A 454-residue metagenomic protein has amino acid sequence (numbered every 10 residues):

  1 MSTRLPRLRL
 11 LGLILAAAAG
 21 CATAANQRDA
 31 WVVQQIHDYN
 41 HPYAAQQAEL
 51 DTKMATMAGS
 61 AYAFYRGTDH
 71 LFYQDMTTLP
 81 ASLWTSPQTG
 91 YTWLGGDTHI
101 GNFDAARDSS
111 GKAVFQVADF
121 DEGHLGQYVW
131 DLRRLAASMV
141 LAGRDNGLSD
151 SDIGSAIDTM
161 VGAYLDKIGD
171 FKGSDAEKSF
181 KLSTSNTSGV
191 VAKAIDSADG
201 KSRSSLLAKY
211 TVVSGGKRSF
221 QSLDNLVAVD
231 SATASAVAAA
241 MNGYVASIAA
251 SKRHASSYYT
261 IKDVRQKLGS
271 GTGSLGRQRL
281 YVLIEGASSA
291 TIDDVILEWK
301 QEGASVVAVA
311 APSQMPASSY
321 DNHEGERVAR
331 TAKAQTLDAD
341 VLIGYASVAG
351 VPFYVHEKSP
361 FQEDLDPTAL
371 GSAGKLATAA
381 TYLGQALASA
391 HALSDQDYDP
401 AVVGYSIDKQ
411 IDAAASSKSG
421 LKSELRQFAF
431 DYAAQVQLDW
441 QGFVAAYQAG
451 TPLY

Functional and structural regions predicted by a protein language model:
R4-T23: Gram-negative bacterial Sec-dependent N-terminal signal peptides
L10, A18, V213-S214, V282: Intrinsically disordered, low-complexity segments enriched in small/polar residues
A24-Q47, A55-G96, I100-K193, A249-A446: Conserved ATP-binding subdomain of kinase catalytic cores across diverse folds
A194-K262, Q266-G273, L283: Acidic catalytic cores of enzymes that act on phosphate-bearing nucleotides/polynucleotides
Y454: Accessory terminal regions of nucleic-acid processing enzymes
